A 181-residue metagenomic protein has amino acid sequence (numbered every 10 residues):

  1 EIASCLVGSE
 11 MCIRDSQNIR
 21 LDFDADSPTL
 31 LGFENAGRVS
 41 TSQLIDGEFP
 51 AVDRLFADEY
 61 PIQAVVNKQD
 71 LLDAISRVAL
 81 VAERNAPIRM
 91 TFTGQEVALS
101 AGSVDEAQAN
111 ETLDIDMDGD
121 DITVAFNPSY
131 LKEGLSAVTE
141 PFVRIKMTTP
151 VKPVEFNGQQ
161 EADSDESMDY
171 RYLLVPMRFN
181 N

Functional and structural regions predicted by a protein language model:
E1-G8, C12-I13: Single conserved hydrophobic/aromatic residue that forms the stacking wall/gate of nucleotide- or nucleobase-binding
E10, R14-N181: C-terminal functional regions that serve as terminal interaction/effector modules
